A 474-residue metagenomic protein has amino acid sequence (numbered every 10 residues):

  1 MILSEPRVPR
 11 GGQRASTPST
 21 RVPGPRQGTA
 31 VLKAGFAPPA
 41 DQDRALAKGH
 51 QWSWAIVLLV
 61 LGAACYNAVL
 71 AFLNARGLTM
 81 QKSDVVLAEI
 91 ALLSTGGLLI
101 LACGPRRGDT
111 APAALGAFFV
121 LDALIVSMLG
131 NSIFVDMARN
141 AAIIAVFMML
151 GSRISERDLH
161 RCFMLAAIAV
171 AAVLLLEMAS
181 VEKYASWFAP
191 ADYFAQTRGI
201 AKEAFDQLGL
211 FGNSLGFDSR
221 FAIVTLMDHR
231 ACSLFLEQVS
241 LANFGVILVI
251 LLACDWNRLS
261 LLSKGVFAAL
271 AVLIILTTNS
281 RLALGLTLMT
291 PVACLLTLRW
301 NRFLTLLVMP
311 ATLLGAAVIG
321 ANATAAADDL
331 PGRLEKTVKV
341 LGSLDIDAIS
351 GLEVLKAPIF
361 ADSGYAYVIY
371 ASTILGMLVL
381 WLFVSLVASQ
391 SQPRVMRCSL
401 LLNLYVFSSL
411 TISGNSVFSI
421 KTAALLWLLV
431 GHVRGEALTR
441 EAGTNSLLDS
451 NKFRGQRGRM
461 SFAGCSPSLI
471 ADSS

Functional and structural regions predicted by a protein language model:
I2-E5, V31-G104, A117-M128, V368-A371 (+2 more regions): N-terminal signal-anchor transmembrane segment
K48-L58, T110-A117, L150-K202, R397-N403: Interfacial loop-to-transmembrane-helix boundary motif in multi-pass membrane proteins
L59-A64, S263-A269, Q390-G414, L426-R434: Loop-to-helix entry and N-terminal half of a specific, functionally important transmembrane alpha helix in multi-pass
L93-L98, V292, R299-W300, F407 (+1 more regions): Transmembrane alpha-helices of multi-pass inner-membrane enzymes
T95-L98, M164-E182, L208-T277, L286-L295: Alpha-helical transmembrane segments of multi-pass inner-membrane proteins
G97-A102, M128-E182, L380-Q390: Transmembrane alpha-helical segments and their membrane-water interfaces
E237, P358-P393, V406-I412: A conserved mid-to-late transmembrane alpha helix and its immediate loop/hinge that forms the functional core
P331-D362, A366-V368, S372-M377: TM-adjacent membrane-interface loops and short helices in multi-pass inner/ER membrane proteins
